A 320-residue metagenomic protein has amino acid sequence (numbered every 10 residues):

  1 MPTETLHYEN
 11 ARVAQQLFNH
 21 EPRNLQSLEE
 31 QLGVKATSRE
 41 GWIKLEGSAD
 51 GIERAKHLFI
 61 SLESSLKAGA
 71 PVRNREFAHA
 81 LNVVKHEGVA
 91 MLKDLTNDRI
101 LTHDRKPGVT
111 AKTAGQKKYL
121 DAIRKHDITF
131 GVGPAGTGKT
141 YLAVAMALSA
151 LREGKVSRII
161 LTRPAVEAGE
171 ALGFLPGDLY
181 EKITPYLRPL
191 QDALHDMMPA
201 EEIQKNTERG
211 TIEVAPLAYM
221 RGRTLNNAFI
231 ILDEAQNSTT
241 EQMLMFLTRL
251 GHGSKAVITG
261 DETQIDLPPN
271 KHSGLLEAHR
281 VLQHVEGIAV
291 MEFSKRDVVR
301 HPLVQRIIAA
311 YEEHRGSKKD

Functional and structural regions predicted by a protein language model:
M1-Q16: Short glycine-/aliphatic-rich beta-strand segments at the starts of folded cytosolic domains
P2, L6, A70, G88-T96 (+2 more regions): Intrinsically disordered, low-complexity mixed-charge segments
V13-E30: Short amphipathic alpha-helix segments
Q26, L32-G41: Compact, well-ordered interaction domains used in eukaryotic information-processing assemblies
T37-T96: Interdomain "pre-motor" coupling segment immediately N-terminal to P-loop NTPase/helicase cores
W42, K106-A114, K118-L232, Q236-D320: Conserved helicase motor core of SF1/SF2 NTP-dependent helicases
T96-G108: Conserved adenine-nucleotide phosphate-binding loops and their immediately adjacent elements
